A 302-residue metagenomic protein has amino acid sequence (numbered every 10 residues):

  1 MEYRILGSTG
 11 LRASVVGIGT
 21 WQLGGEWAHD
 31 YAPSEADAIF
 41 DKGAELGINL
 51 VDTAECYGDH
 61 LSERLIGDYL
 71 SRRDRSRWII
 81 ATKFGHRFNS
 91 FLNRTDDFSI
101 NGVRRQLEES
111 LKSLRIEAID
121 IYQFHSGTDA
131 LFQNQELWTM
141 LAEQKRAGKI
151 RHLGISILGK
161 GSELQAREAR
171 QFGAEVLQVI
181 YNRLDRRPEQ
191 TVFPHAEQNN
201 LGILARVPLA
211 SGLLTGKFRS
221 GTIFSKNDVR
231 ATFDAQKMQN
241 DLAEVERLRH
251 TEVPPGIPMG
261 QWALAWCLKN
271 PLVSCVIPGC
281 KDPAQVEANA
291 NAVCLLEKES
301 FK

Functional and structural regions predicted by a protein language model:
M1-W78: N-terminal binding-site loop/beta-alpha segment at the start of enzyme catalytic domains that lines or forms
L6, I18, A36, V51 (+11 more regions): Conserved, mostly hydrophobic/aromatic
S14-V15, R75-W78, T82, E117-I121 (+2 more regions): Short acidic capping loops at alpha-helix termini that bridge into adjacent secondary structure
W21-S34, N89-R104, S126-A130, S156: Active-site mouth loops of central-metabolism enzymes
D30-G43, F98-R115, G159-E168, A263: Short, acidic/polar
R73-F98: Structural motif corresponding to the early beta-alpha repeats
L111-A130: Active-site groove signature of glycoside hydrolases
G127-F301: Beta/alpha (TIM)-barrel catalytic core signal, keyed to glycine-rich beta->alpha loops juxtaposed to Asp/Glu that bind
